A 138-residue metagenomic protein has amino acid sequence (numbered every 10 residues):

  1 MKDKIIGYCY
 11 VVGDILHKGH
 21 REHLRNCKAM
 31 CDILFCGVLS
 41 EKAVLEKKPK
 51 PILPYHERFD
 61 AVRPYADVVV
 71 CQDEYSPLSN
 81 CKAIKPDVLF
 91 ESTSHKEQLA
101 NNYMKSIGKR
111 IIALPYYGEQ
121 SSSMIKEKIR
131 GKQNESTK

Functional and structural regions predicted by a protein language model:
M1-K138: Nucleotidyltransferase catalytic core that binds NTPs
